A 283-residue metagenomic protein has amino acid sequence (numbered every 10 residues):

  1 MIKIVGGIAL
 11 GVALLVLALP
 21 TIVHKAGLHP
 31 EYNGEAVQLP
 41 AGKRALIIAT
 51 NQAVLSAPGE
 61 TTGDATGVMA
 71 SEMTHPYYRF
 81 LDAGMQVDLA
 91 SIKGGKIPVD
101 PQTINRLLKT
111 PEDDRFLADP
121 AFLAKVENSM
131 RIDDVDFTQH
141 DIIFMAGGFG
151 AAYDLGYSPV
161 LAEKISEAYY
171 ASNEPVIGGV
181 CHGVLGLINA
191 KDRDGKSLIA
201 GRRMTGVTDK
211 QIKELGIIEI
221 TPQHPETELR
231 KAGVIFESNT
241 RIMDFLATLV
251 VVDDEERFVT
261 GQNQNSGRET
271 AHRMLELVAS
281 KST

Functional and structural regions predicted by a protein language model:
I2-E174, L185-T283: Extended, subdomain-level signal for the structured scaffold at the beginning of enzyme domains
I177: Conserved, well-structured core segments that form or line functional sites
C181-G183: Catalytic nucleophile serine of serine hydrolases, specifically the conserved "nucleophile elbow" pentapeptide
